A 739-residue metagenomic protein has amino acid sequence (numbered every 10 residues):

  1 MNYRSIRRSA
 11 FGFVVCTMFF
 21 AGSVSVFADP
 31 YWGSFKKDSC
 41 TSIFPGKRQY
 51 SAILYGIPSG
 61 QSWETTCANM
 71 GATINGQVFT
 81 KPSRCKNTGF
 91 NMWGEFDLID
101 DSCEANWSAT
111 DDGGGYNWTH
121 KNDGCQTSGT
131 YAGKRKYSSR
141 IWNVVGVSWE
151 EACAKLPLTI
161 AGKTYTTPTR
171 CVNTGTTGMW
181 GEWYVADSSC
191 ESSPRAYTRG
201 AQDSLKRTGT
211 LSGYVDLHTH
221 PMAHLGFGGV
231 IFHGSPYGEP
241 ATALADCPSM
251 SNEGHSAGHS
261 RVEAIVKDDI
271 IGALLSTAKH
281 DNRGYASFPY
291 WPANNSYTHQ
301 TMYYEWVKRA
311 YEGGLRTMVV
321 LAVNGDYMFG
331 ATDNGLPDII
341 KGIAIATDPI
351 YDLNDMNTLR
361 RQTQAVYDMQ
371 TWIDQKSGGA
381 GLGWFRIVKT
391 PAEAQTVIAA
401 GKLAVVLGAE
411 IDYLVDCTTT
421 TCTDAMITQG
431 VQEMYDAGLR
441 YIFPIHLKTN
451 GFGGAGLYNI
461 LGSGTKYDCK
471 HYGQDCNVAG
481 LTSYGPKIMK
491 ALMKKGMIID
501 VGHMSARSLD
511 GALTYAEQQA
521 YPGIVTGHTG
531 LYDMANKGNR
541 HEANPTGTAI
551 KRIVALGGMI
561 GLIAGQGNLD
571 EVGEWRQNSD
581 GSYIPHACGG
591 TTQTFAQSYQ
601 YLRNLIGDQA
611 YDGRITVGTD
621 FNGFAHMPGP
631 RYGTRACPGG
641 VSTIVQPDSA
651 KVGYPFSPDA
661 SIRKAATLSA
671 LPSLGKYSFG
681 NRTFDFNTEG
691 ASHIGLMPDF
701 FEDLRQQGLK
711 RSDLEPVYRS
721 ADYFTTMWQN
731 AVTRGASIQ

Functional and structural regions predicted by a protein language model:
N2-F13: Bacterial N-terminal signal peptides that target proteins for export
G12-A21: Bacterial N-terminal signal peptides
S23-A28: Sec/Tat signal peptide C-region and signal peptidase I cleavage site
D29-S59, A105-N143: Secreted, propeptide-processed cysteine-rich mini-domains
Q61-T73, V147-T159: Extracellular/lumenal glycan-associated surfaces
M70-G113, L156-E191: Repeat-associated, polar segments at repeat-unit boundaries in modular proteins
S192-D475, P486-K490, K494, L513 (+4 more regions): N-terminal hydrophobic targeting/anchoring segments and the immediately downstream early-domain regions of hydrolases
